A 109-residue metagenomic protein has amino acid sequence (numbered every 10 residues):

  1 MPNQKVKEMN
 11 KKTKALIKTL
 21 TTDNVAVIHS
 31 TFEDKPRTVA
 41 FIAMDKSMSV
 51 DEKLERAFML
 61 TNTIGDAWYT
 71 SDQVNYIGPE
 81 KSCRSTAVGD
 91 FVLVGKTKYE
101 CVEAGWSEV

Functional and structural regions predicted by a protein language model:
M1-K11, E108-V109: Short intrinsically disordered terminal tails
P2-Q4, P36, P79: Proline-rich intrinsically disordered, low-complexity coils
V6-Q73: N-terminal non-globular leader segments, chiefly Sec-dependent signal peptides
T70-S82: Short alpha-helix capping/helix-loop boundary micro-motifs
S82-V109: Short, compact, well-ordered microdomains
